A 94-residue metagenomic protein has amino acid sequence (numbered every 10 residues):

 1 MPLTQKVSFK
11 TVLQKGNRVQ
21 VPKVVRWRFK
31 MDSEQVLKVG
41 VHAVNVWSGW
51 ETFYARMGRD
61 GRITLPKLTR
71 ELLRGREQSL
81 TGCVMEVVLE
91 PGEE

Functional and structural regions predicted by a protein language model:
M1-L3, R70, G92: Eukaryotic multi-domain/regulatory proteins enriched in long, charged, Gly/Pro-rich low-complexity regions and linkers
P2-N45: Acidic (E/D-rich), amphipathic helical modules within compact regulatory domains
K10-V12, F53-G58: Short, acidic Ser/Thr/Gly-rich low-complexity loop/linker segments typical of extracellular and cell-surface proteins
K15-F29, R59-R74: Short beta-strand-centered segments at strand-helix junctions
F29-V46, R74-E93: A short beta-strand-loop micro-motif that forms or neighbors metal/cofactor- and ligand-binding patches at active-site
